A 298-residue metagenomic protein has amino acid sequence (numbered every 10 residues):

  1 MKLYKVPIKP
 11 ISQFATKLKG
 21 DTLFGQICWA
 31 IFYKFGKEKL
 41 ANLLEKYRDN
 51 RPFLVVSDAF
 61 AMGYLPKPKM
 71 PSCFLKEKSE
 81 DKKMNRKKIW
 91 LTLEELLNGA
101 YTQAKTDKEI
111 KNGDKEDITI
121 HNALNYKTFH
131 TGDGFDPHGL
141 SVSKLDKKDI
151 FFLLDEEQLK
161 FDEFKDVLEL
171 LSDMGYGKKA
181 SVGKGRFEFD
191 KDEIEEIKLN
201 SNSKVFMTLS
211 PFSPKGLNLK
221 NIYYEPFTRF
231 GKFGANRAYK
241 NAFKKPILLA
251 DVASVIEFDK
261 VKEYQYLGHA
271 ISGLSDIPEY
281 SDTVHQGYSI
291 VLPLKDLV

Functional and structural regions predicted by a protein language model:
M1-V298: Conserved active-site/ligand-binding neighborhood in enzyme cores
